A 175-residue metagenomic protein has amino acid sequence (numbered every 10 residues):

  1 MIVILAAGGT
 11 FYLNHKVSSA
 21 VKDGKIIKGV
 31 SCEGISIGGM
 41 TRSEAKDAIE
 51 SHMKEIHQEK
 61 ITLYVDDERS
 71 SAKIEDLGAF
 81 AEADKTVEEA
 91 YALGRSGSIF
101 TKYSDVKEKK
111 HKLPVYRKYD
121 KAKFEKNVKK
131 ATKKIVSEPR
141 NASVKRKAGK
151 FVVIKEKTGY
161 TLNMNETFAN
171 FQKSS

Functional and structural regions predicted by a protein language model:
M1-S175: Surface-exposed, secretory/extracytoplasmic low-complexity segments enriched in Ser/Thr/Asn/Gly/Pro
